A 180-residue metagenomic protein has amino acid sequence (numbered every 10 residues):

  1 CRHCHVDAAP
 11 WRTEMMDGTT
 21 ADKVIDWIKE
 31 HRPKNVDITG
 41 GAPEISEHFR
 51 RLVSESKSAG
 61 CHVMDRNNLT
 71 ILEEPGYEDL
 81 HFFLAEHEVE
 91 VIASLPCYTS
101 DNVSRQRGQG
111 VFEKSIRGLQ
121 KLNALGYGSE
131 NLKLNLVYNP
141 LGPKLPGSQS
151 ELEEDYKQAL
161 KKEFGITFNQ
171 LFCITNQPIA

Functional and structural regions predicted by a protein language model:
C1-V6: Local cysteine-cluster metal-coordination motifs and their immediate loop/turn environment, predominantly Fe-S cluster
A8-D17, H31-S46, K57-G76, L84-Q120 (+1 more regions): Core AdoMet radical
M16-V24: Short cysteine/histidine-rich metal-coordination sites, predominantly Zn2+-binding motifs
G18-T19, R51, E78, Q106 (+1 more regions): Surface-exposed beta-strand edges and their flanking turn/coil or helix-capping segments
K23-D26, H48-S58, D79-F82, K114-R117 (+2 more regions): Alpha-helical scaffolding segments of alpha/beta enzyme cores, especially the outer helices of TIM-barrel or partial
V24-I25, V53, V89-I92, S129: Short hydrophobic/aromatic-rich motifs at helix boundaries and adjacent loops
I92, T99-A180: Radical SAM enzyme [4Fe-4S]-AdoMet core and its adjacent flexible, acidic and glycine-rich loops/tails across
